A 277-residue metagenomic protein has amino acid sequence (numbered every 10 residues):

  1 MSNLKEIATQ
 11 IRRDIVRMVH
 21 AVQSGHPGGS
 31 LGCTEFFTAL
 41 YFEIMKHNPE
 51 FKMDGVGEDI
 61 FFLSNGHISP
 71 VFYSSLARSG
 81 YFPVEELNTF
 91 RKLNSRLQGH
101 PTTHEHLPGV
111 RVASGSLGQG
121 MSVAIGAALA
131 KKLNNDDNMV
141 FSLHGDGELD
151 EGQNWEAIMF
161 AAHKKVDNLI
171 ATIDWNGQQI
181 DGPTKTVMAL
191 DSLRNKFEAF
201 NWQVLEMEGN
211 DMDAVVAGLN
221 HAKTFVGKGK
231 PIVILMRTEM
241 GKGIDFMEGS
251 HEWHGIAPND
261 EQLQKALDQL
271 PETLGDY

Functional and structural regions predicted by a protein language model:
M1-L4, A8, R12, G29-T34 (+8 more regions): Generic structural signal for well-ordered, non-membrane alpha-helical segments in soluble metabolic enzymes
I7-S24, D174-N176: N-terminal capping segment at the start of a domain
I15-M18, S30-E156, A162-H163: Cofactor-binding active-site loop characterized by glycine-rich and histidine/acidic residues
G25-P27, E86-L87, V233, Y277: Flexible, glycine/charged-enriched surface loops at secondary-structure junctions
E35, H67-I68, N176-G177, D211 (+1 more regions): Glycine-rich beta-alpha junction loops
Y73-S75, T102, Q153-W155, D181-K185 (+2 more regions): Short acidic, glycine/serine/threonine-rich loops at helix termini
L107-G109, A113-S116, M121-V226: Thiamine diphosphate
M212, G218-Y277: Glycine/aspartate-rich loop-and-adjacent alpha/beta segment that forms the canonical ThDP
